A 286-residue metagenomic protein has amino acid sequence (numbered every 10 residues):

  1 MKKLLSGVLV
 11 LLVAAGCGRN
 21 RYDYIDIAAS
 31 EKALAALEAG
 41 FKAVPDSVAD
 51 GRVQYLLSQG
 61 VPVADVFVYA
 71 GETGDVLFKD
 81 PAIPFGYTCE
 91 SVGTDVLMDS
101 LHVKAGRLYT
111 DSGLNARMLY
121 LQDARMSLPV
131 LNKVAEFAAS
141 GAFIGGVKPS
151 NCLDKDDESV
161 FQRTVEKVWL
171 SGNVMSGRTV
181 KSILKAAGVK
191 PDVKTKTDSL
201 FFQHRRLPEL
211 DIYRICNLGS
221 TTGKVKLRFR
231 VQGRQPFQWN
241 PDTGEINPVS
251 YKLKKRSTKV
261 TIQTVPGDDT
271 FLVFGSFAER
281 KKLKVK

Functional and structural regions predicted by a protein language model:
K2-V10: Sec-dependent signal peptide recognition, specifically the positively charged N-region followed immediately by
A14-G16: C-terminal motif of bacterial Sec signal peptides marking the signal peptidase cleavage site
N20-K286: Carbohydrate-binding surfaces of carbohydrate-active enzymes
